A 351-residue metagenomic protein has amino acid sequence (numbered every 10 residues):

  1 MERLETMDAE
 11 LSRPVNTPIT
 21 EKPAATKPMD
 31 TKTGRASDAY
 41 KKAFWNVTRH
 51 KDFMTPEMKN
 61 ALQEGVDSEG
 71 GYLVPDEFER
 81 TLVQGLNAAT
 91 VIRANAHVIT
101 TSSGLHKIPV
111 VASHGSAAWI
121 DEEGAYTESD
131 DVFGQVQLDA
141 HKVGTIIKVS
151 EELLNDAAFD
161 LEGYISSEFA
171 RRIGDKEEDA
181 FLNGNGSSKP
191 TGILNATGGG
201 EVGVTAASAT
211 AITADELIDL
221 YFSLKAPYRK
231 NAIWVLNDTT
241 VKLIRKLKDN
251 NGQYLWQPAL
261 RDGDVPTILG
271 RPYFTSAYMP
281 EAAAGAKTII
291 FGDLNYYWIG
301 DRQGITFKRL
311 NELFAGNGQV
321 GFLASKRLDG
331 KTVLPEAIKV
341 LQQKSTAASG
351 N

Functional and structural regions predicted by a protein language model:
M1, T20, A24, P75 (+4 more regions): Poly-acidic low-complexity segments
M1-Y72, Q342-N351: Intrinsically disordered, low-complexity terminal tails
P23-A24, P28, V241-K242, G252: Short, charged/polar surface micro-motifs in flexible loops or helix N-caps
S37-N231, V235, K242-R245, D249-W256 (+5 more regions): Acidic/polar, low-complexity extended loops/arms that serve as protein-protein interfaces in large oligomeric shells
I108-V110, F291, F322: Generic recognition of long tandem-repeat/solenoid scaffolds
S113, L294-N295, R327: Short, flexible beta-strand-to-coil junctions
L269-E312: C-terminal hydrophobic structural anchor segments that stabilize assembly/packing rather than catalytic chemistry
N311-N351: Extended, compositionally biased alpha-helical segments that mediate assembly or anchoring
